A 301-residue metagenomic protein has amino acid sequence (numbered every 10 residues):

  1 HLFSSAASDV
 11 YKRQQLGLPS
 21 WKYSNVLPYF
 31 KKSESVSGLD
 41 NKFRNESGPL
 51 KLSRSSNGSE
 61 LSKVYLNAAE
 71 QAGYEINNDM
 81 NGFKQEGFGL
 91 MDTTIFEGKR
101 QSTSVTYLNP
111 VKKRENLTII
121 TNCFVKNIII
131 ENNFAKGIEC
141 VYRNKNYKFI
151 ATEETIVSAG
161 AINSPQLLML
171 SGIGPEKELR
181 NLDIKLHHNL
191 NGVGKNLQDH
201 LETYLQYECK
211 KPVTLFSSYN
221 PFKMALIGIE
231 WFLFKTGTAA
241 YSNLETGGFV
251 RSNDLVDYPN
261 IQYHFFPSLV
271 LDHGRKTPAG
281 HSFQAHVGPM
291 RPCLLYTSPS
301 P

Functional and structural regions predicted by a protein language model:
H1-A7, Y11, Y296-P301: Single conserved hydrophobic/aromatic residue that forms the stacking wall/gate of nucleotide- or nucleobase-binding
D9, Q14-A135, V141, Y204-G228: Conserved redox-cofactor binding core of oxidoreductases
K22-Y23, I76-N78, T121, E176-R180 (+3 more regions): Acidic/polar loop patches that form or flank catalytic/metal-binding clefts of enzymes that bind anionic ligands
E46-G48, T121-F124, F134-K136, L182 (+5 more regions): Residues that flank catalytic or metal-binding motifs in active/ligand-binding sites
I128, E139-L226: Glycine-rich loop(s) and the adjacent beta-strand/alpha-helix scaffold that form part
F134, K145-Y147, D257: Short acidic/polar mixed-charge low-complexity motifs
Q206-S298: FAD cofactor-binding and catalytic pocket of flavoenzymes
